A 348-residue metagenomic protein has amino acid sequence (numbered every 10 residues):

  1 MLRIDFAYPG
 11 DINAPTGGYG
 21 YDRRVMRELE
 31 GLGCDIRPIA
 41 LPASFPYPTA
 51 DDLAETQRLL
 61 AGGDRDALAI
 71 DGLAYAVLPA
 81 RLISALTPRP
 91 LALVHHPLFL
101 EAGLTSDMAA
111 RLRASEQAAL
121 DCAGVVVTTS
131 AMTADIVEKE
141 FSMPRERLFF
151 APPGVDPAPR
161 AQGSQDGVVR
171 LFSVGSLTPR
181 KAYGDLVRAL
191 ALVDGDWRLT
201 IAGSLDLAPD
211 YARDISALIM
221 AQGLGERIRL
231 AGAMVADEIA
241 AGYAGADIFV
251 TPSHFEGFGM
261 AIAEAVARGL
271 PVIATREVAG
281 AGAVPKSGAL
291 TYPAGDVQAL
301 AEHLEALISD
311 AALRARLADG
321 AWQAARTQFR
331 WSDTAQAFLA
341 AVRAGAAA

Functional and structural regions predicted by a protein language model:
D107-V126: Membrane-proximal helix-turn-helix segments that form the acceptor-binding/catalytic region of lipid-linked
V127, Q162-K181, V187-L192, T200-A202: Conserved donor-binding/catalytic core segment of Leloir-type glycosyltransferases
M132, G154: Carbohydrate-associated surface elements
A212-M234: Nucleotide-activated donor-binding/catalytic signature segment of Leloir-type glycosyltransferases, i.e., the conserved
A233, A241-A246: Short alpha-helical donor nucleotide-sugar binding micro-motif in glycosyltransferases
H254: Aromatic "clamp/platform" in nucleotide-sugar-dependent glycosyltransferases that forms part of the donor/acceptor
I262, P271-T275: Short hydrophobic beta-strand element within catalytic cores of glycosyltransferases and related nucleotide-activated
K286, L290-Q298, E305-A311: Conserved acidic donor-binding segment of nucleotide-sugar-dependent glycosyltransferases
